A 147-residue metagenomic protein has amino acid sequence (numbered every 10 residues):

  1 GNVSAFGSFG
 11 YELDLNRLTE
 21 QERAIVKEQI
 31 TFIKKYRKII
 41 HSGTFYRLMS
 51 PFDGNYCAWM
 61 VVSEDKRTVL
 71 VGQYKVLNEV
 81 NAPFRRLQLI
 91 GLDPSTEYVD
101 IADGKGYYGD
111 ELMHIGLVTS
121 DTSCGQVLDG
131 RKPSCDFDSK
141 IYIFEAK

Functional and structural regions predicted by a protein language model:
G1-D110, S123-S134: Active-site-proximal substrate-binding groove within the catalytic cores of carbohydrate-active enzymes
G109-T119: Acidic, Ser/Thr/Pro-rich beta/coil linker or hinge segments at domain junctions
H114, G125, K140-Y142: A generic signature of intrinsically disordered, low-complexity regions enriched in glycine/proline and charged/polar
T119-T122, D138: Intrinsically disordered, low-complexity segments enriched in Ser/Pro/Gly/Ala and basic residues
D136-A146: Generic C-terminus detector
